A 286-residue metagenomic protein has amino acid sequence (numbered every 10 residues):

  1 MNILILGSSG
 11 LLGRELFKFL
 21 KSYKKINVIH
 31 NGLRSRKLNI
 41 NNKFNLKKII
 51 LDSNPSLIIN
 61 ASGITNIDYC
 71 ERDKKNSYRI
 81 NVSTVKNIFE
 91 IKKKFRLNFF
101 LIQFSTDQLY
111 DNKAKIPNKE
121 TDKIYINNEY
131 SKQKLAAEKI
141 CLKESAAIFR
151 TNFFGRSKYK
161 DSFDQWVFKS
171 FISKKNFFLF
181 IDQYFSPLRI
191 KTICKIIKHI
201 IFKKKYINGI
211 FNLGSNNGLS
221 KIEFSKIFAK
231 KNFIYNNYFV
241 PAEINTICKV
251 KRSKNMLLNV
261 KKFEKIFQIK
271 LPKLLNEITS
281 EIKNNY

Functional and structural regions predicted by a protein language model:
I3-Y23: N-terminal Rossmann NAD(P)H-binding glycine-rich loop of SDR-like oxidoreductase domains
I40-I80: NAD(P)H-binding glycine-rich loop region in Rossmannoid oxidoreductase-like domains and their noncatalytic homologs
R72-I102: NAD(P)-cofactor binding segment of oxidoreductase domains
R79, S83-T84, Q108-F149, F153-Y159: Catalytic helix-loop patch of NAD(P)-dependent Rossmann-fold dehydrogenases
K139-F185, I190-H199: NAD(P)-dependent short-chain dehydrogenase/reductase
L179-Y184, F211-G218, I266: Glycine-rich Rossmann NAD(P)(H)-binding loop
I196, K203-K249, K254: Mid/C-terminal beta-alpha module of Rossmann-like enzyme folds, strongest in SDR-family dehydrogenases/epimerases
E264, P272-Y286: Amphipathic terminal alpha-helices
